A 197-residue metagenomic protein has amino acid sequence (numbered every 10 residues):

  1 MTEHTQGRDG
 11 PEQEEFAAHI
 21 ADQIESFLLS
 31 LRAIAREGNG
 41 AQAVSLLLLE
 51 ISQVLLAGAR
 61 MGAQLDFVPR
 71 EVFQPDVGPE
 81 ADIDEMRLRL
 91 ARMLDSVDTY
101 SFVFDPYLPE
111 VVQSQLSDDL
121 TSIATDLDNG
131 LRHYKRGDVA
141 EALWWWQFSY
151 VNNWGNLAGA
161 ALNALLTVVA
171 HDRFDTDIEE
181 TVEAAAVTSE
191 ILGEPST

Functional and structural regions predicted by a protein language model:
T2-T5, V111-S114, S122, D126-T197: Acidic, proline/glycine-rich low-complexity IDRs
Q6-A17: Long, non-catalytic protein-protein interaction scaffolds
A18-G78: N-terminal interaction modules that seed assembly of large macromolecular complexes
H19-S26, S30, L46-A57, E85 (+6 more regions): Charged, amphipathic alpha-helical oligomerization/scaffolding segments
S30-A41, V54-A57, M61-Q64, M93-Y100 (+6 more regions): Surface-exposed polar/charged interaction patches
G40-A43, P79, L116, V139-L143: Residue-level recognition of alpha-helical structural elements
V72-S96: Alpha-helical interaction scaffolds
Y100-V111, R136: Short, charged/polar, low-complexity loop and linker segments that flank or interrupt alpha-helical bundles
